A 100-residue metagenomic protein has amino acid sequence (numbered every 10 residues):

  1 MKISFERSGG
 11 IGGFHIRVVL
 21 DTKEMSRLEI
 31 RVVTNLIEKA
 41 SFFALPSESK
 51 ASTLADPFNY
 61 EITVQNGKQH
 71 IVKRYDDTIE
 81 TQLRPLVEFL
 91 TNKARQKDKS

Functional and structural regions predicted by a protein language model:
M1-S100: Function-determining sites in protein domains
